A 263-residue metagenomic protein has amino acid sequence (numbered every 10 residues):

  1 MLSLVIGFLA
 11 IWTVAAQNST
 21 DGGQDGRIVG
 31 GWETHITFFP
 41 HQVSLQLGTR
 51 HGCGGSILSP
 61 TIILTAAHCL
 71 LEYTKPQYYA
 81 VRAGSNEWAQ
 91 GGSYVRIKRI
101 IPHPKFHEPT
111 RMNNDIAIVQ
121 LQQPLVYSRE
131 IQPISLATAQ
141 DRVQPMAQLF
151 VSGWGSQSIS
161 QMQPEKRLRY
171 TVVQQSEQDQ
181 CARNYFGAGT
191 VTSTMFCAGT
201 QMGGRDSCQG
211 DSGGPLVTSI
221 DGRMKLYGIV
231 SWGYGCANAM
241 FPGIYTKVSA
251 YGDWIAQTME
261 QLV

Functional and structural regions predicted by a protein language model:
M1-A16: Cleavable N-terminal signal peptides of Sec/SRP-targeted secreted and luminal proteins
D21-R27, L45, I63-A67, L71-F106 (+2 more regions): Conserved H-D interstitial segment of serine endopeptidase catalytic domains
Q24-V29, Q42-G48, A147-V263: Extracellular trypsin-like serine protease catalytic domains
T34-F38, I57, Y73-K75, A89 (+6 more regions): Extracellular/periplasmic catalytic domains that process cell-envelope and extracellular macromolecules
F38, Q42-P60, T110-R111: A conserved glycine-rich beta-strand in the N-terminal activation segment of trypsin-fold
R50-H51, C69-L70, E87-W88, E108 (+5 more regions): Solvent-exposed loop/turn segments at secondary-structure junctions within structured extracellular/periplasmic domains
I63-A67, M112-T138, R167-L168, V263: Conserved active-site neighborhood of the chymotrypsin/trypsin-like protease fold
I101-F106, P124-T171: Active-site substrate-binding loop(s) of clan PA
